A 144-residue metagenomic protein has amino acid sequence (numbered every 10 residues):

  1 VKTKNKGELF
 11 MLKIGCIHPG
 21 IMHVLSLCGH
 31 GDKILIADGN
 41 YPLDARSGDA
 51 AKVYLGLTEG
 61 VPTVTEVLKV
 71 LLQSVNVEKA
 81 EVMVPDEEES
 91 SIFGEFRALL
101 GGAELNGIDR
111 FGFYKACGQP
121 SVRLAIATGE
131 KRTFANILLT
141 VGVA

Functional and structural regions predicted by a protein language model:
V1-F10: Short, Lys/Arg-enriched N-terminal segments with co-localized hydrophobic residues within the first ~10-30 amino acids
F10-I14, L57-E59: Short, flexible loop segments at the rims of nucleotide/cofactor-binding pockets, characterized by
I17-I21: Phosphate-interacting basic helix/loop segments used at nucleotide- and nucleic-acid interfaces
M22-V24, C28, D32, I36-P42 (+2 more regions): Conserved mixed alpha/beta catalytic, RNA-binding, or beta-rich assembly cores of soluble enzyme, regulatory
G29-D32, D49-A50, V77, P120-V122 (+1 more regions): Short coil/turn connectors at secondary-structure junctions
L55-E59, K79-E89: Short, glycine/charged-rich beta-strand-loop motifs at protein surfaces that mediate ligand recognition and catalysis
T63, V67-V84, F96-L100: Aromatic-anchored, charged helix-turn/loop surface patch used as a conserved interaction hotspot
V84-A144: Glycine-rich, aromatic-bearing surface loops/beta-hairpins
